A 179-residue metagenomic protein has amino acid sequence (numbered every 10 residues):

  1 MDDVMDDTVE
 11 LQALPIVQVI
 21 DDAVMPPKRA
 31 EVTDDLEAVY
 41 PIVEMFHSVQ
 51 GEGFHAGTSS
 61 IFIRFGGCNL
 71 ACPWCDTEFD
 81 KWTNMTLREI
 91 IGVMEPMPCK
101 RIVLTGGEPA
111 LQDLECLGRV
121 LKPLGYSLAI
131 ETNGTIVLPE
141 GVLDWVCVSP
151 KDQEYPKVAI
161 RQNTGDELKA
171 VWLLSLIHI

Functional and structural regions predicted by a protein language model:
M1-E37: Radical SAM enzyme core and accessory elements
P27, D35-L36, Y40-H47, S59-G66 (+1 more regions): Conserved Radical SAM active-site core
F54: S-adenosyl-L-methionine
L128-I130, V146-V148, L168-A170: Hydrophobic faces of well-ordered beta-strands that scaffold small-molecule active sites in alpha/beta enzyme cores
E131-L138, P150-E154, L174-S175: Short, polar loop motifs at secondary-structure junctions
P139-V142, V158-G165: Short, conserved loop/helix-junction motifs that constitute active-site signature segments in enzyme catalytic cores
N163, A170-S175: Glycine-rich S-adenosyl-L-methionine
I177-I179: Conserved small/polar residues in nucleotide/adenosyl-binding loops
